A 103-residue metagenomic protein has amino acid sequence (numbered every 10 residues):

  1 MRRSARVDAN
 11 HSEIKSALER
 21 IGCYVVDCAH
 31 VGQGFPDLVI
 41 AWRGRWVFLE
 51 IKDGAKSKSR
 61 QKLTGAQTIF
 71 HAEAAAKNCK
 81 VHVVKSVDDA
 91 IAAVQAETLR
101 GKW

Functional and structural regions predicted by a protein language model:
M1-W103: Catalytic phosphate/metal-binding cores of nucleic-acid and nucleotide-processing enzymes, i.e., regions that mediate
